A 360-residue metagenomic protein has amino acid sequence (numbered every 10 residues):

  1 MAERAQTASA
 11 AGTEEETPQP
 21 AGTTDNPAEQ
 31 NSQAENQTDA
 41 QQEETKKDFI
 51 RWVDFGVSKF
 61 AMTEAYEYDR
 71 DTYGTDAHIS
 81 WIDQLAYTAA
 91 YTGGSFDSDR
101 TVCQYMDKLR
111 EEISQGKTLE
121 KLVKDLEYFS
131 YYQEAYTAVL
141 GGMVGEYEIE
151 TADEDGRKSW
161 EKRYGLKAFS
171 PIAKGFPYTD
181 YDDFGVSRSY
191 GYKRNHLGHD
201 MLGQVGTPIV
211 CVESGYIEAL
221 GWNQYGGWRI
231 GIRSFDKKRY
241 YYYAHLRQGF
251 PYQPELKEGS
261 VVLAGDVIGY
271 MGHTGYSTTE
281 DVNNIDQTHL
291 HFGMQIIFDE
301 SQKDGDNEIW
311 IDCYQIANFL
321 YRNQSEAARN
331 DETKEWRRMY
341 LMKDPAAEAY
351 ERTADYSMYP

Functional and structural regions predicted by a protein language model:
M1-Y131: Cationic-aromatic interfacial patches
K117-W228, A264, L320-P360: Surface-exposed, glycine-biased beta-strand/turn segments
K174-D183, Y242-L246, Q302-L320, R338: Short amphipathic beta-strand/extended segments with alternating polar/hydrophobic composition
D200-L202, I209-C211, G231, Y240-A244 (+2 more regions): Structural recognition of the beta-strand scaffold that forms the well-ordered cores of secreted hydrolase catalytic
G206, F235-K237, Q248, Q295-D299: Solvent-exposed coil/turn segments that connect beta secondary-structure elements in extracytoplasmic/periplasmic
V212-Q253, T279-Q287: Zn2+-dependent peptidoglycan hydrolase active-site motif and core
Q253-V261: Short nucleic-acid-contacting surface segments enriched for D/E, G, S/T with interspersed K/R
S260-D331: Conserved, short, structured surface segments that act as functional micro-motifs
